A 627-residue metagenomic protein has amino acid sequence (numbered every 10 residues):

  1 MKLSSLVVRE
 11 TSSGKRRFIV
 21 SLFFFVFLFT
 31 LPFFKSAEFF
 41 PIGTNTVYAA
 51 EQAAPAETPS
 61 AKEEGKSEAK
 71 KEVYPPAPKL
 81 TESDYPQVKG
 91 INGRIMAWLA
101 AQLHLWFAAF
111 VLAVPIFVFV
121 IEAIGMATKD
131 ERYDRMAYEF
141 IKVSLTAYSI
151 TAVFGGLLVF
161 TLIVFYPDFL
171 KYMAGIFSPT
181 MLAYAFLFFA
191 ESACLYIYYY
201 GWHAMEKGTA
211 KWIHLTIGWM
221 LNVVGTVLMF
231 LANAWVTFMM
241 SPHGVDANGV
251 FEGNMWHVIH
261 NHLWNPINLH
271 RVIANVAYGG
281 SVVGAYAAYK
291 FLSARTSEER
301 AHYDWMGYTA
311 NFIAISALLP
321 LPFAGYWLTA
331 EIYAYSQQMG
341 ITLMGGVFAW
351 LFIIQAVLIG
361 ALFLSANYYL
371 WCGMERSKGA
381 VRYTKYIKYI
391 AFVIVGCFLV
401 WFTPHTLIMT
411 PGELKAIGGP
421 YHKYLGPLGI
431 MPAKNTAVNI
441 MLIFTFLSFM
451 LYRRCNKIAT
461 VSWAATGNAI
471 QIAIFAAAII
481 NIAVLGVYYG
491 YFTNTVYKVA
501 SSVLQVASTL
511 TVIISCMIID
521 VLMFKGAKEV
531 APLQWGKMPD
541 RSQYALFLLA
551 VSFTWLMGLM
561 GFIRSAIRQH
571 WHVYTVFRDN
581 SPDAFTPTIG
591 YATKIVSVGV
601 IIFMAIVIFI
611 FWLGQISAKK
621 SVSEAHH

Functional and structural regions predicted by a protein language model:
M1-K2, P41, G90, N254: Coil-to-alpha-helix initiation sites in intrinsically disordered, low-complexity, charged segments
K2-I42, L485-Y489, M557-G558: Hydrophobic secretory-pathway targeting helix
S12-S21, G43-E51, K70-K71, A101: Intrinsically disordered low-complexity regions specifically enriched for long asparagine
F33, A37-A56, S60: Sec-dependent signal peptide cleavage junction
A50-E51, A56-H627: Polytopic transmembrane helical bundles with strong interfacial aromatic enrichment
